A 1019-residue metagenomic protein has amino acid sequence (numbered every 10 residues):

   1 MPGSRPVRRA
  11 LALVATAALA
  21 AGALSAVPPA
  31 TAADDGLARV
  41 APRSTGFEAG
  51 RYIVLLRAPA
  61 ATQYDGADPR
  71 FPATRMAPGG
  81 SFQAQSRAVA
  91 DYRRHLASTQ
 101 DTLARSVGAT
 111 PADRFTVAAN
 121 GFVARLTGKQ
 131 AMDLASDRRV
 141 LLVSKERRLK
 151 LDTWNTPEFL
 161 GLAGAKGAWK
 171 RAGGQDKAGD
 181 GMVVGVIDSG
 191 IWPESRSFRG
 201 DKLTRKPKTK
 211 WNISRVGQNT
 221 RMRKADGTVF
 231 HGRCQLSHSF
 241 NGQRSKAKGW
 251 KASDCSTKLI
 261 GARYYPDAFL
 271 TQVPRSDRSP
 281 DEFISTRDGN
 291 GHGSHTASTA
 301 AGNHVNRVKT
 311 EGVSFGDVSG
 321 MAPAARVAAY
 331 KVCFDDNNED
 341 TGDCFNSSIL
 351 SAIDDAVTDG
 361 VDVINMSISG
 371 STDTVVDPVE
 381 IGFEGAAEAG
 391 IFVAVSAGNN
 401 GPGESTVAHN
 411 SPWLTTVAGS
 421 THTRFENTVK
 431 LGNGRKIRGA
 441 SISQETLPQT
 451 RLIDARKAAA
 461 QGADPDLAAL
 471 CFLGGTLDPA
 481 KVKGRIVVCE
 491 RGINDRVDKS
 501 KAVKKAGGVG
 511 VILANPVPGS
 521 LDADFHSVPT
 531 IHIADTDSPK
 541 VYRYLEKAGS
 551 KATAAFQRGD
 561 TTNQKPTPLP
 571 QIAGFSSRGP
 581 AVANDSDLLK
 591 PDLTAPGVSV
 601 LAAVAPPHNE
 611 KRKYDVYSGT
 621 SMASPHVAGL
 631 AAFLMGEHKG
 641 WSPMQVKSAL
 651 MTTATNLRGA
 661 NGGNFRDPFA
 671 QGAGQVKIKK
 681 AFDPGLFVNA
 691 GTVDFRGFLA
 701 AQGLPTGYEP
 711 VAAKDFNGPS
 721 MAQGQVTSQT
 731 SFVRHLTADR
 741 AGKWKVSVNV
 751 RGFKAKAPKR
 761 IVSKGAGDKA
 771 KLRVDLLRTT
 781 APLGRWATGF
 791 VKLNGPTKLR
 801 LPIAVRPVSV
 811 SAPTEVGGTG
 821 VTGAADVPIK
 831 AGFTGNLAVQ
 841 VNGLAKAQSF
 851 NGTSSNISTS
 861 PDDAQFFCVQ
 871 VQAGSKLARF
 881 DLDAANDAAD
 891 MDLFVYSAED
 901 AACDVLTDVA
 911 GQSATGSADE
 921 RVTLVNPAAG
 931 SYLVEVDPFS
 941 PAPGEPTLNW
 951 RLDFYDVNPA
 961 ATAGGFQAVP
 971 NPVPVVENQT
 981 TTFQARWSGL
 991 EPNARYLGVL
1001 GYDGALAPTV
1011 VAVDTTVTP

Functional and structural regions predicted by a protein language model:
A32-A33, T45-A49, Y64-G66, S136-D137 (+11 more regions): Subtilisin-like serine protease catalytic core
A33-T153: Inhibitory N-terminal propeptides of secreted protease zymogens
S86, Q571-S577, I678-D739, S763 (+5 more regions): Beta-sheet-dominated interaction scaffolds and their linkers
E194, D288, A329-T416, T421-Y544 (+2 more regions): Substrate-binding/access-modulating region of protease and related hydrolase catalytic domains
A297-V305, V332, R496-P529, G597-R666 (+5 more regions): Hydrolase catalytic cores
L686-P719, D739-R773, A845-Q870, P943-T980: Surface-exposed binding patches on compact interaction domains or structured appendages
D768, F894-R951: Noncatalytic accessory or regulatory domains flanking protease catalytic cores in secreted, cell-surface, and selected
I857-V905: Acidic, Ser/Thr/Pro-rich low-complexity intrinsically disordered segments
